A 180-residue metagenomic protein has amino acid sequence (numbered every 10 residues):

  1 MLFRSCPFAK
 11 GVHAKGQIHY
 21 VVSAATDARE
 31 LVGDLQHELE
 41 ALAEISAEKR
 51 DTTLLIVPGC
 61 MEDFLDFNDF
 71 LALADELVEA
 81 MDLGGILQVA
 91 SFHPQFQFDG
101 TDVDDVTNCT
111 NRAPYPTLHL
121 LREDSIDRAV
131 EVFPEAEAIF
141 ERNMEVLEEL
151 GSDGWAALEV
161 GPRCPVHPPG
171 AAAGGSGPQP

Functional and structural regions predicted by a protein language model:
S5-P7, V12, A171-A173: Compositionally biased, low-complexity repeat tracts
F8-A25, R29-L35, T53: Extended amphipathic ligand-handling, pore-lining, and cofactor/metal-binding catalytic surfaces
V21, I56, A90, H119-L121: Residues in well-ordered beta-strands of folded domains
A28-R112: Non-transmembrane, aqueous-exposed alpha-helical and coiled segments at domain scale
T107-P180: A cross-taxonomic marker for long C-terminal extensions/tails that follow the last structured domain
